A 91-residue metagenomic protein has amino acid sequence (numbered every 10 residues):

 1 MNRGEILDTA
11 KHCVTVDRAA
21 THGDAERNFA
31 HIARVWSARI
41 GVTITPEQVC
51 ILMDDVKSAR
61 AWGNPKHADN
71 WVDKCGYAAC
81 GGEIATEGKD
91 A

Functional and structural regions predicted by a protein language model:
M1-A91: Intrinsically disordered, low-complexity regulatory regions that flank transcription factor DNA-binding cores
